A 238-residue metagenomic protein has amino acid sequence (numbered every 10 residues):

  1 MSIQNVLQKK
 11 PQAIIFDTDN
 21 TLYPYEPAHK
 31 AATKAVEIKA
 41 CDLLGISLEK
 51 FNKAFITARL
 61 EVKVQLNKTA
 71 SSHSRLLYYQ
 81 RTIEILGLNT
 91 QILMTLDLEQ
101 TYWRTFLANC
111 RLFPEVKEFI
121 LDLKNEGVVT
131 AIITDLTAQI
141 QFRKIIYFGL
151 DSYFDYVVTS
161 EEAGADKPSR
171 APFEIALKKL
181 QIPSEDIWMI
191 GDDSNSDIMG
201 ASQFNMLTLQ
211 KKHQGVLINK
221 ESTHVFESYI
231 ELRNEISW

Functional and structural regions predicted by a protein language model:
M1-I14, P24-P27, I46-E49, T90-L93 (+3 more regions): Asp-based, Mg2+/Mn2+-dependent phosphohydrolase catalytic module
Q4-F113: N-terminal helical cap/lid subdomain that shapes the substrate entry/recognition surface in HAD-like hydrolases
A70, C110, I132, W188-M189: Residue-level marker of alpha-helix boundaries and capping positions
V128-T130: Short beta-strand/loop segments at the ligand-binding rim of alpha/beta enzyme cores
